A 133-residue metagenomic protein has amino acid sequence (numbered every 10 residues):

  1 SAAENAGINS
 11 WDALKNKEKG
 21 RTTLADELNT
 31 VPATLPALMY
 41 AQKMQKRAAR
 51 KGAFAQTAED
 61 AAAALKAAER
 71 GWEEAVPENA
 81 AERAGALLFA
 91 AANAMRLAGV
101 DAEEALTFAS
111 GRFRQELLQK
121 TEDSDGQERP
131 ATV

Functional and structural regions predicted by a protein language model:
S1-V133: Flexible "arm" and connector segments at domain edges
